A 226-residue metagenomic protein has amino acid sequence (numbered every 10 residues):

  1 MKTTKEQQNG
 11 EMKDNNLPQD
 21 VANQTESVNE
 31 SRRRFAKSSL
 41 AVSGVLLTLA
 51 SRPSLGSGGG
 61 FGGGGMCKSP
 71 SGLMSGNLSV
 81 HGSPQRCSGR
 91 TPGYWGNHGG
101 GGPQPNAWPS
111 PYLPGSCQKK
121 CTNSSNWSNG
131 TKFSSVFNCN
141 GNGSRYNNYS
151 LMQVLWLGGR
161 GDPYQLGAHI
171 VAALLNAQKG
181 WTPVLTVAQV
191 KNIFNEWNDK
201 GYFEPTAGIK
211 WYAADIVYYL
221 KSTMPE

Functional and structural regions predicted by a protein language model:
M1-E30, T48: N-terminal secretory signal peptides
K5-Q8, N16, F35-L40, L55 (+1 more regions): Sequence-pattern detector for short linear motifs and compositional/periodic biases rather than a specific fold
G10, N15, S38, G44-L47 (+4 more regions): Intrinsic-disorder/low-complexity peptide segments enriched for small residues
A22-N23, S43, G82, G158: A general structural-boundary detector
N23, S27-V28, R32-L55: N-terminal export signals
G58-E226: Soluble extracellular-acting proteins and domains
